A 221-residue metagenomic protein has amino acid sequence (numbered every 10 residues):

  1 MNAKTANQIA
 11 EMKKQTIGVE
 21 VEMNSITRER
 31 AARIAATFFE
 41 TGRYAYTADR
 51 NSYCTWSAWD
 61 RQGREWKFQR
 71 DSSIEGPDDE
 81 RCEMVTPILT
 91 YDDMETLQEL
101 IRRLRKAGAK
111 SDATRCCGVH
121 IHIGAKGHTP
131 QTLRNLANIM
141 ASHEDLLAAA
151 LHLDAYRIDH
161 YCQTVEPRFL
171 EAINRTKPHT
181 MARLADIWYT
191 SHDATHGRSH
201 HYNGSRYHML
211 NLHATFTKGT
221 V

Functional and structural regions predicted by a protein language model:
M1-A113, K126-V221: C-terminal accessory/tail domains of diverse enzymes
R115-V119: Short, conserved phosphate-binding/catalytic loop or strand-edge motifs used in phosphoryl-/nucleotidyl-transfer
I121-I123: Active-site beta-strand/loop microenvironment that shapes enzyme catalytic pockets
